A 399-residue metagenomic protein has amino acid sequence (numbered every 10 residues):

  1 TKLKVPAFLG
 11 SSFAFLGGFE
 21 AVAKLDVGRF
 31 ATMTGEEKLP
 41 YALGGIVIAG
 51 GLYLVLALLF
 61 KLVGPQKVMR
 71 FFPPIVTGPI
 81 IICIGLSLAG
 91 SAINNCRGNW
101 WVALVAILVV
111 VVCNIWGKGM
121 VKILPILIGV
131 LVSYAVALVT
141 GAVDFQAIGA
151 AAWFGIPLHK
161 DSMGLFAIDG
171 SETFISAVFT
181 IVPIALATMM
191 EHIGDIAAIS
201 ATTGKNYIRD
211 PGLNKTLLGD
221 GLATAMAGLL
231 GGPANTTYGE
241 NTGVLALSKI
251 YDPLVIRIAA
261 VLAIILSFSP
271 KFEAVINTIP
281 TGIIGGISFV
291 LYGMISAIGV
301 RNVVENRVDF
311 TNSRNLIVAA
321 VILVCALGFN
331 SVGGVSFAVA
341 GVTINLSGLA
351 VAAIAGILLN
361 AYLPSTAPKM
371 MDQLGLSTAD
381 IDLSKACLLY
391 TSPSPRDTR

Functional and structural regions predicted by a protein language model:
T1-A103, T278, G282, I287 (+2 more regions): Early transmembrane hairpin of solute transport permeases
T1-K2, V182-P253: Membrane-embedded helical hairpins/re-entrant loop segments and their flanking transmembrane helices within multi-pass
A7-S12, R70-T77, P125-G129, L254-I258 (+1 more regions): Cytoplasmic-side transmembrane-helix entry/capping segments in multi-pass membrane proteins
L16-A31, I258-L388: Transmembrane alpha-helical segments and their short flanking loops that form helix-hairpins/helix-helix interfaces
V22-K24, N114, N241-D252, I256 (+1 more regions): Interfacial segments of multi-pass membrane proteins
A49-A57, P79-S91, L104-W116, G129-G141 (+6 more regions): Hydrophobic core segments of alpha-helical transmembrane domains in multi-pass membrane transport and ion-translocation
V130, Y134-L213: Helix-loop-helix hairpins and the membrane-proximal interhelical loops of multi-pass alpha-helical transport proteins
Y390-R399: Single conserved hydrophobic/aromatic residue that forms the stacking wall/gate of nucleotide- or nucleobase-binding
